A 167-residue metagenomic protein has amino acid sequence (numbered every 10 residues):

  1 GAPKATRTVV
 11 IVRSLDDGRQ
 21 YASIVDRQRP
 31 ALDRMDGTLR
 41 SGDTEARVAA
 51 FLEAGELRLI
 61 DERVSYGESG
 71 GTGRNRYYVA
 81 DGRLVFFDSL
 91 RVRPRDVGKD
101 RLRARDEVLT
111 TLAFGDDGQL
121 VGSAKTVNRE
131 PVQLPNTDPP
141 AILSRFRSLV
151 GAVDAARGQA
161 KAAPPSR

Functional and structural regions predicted by a protein language model:
A2-E45, V97-R167: Long terminal segments
Y21, F51, Y66, F86-F87 (+2 more regions): Phenylalanine-focused residue identity feature
P30-G37, A54-D61, L84-F87: Short, hydrophobic/aromatic-rich segments at coil-to-beta transitions
L39-T72: Surface-exposed acidic loop/strand-edge motifs in secreted or periplasmic proteins that form small linear binding
R47-A50, G73-Y78, E107-A113: Hydrophobic/aromatic beta-strand elements that line small-molecule binding cavities or substrate pockets in beta-rich
F51-R58, V79-L84, F114-Q119: Short, solvent-exposed coil/turn segments at beta-strand boundaries
L59-R91: Mid-length scaffold segments of soluble, non-membrane domains
